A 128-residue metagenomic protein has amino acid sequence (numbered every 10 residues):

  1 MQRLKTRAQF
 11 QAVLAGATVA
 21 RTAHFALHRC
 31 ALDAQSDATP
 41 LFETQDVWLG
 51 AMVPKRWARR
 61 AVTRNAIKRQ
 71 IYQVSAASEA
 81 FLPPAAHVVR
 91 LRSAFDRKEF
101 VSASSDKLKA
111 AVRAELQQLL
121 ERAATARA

Functional and structural regions predicted by a protein language model:
M1-A128: Positively charged, solvent-exposed patches that mediate nucleic-acid binding
